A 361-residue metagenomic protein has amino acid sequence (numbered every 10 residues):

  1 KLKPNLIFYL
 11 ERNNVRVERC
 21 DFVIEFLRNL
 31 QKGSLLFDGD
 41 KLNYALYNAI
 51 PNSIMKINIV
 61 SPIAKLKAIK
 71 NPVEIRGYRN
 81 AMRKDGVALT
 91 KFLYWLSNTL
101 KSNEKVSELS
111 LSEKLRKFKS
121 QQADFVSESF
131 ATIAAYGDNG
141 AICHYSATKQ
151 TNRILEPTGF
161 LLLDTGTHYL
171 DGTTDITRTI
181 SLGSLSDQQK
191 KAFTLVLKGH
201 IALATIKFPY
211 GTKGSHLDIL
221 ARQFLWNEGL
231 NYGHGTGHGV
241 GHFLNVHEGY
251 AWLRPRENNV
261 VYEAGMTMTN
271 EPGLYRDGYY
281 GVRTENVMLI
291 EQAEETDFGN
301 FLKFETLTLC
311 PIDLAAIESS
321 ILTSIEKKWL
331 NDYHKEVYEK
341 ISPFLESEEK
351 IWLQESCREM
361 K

Functional and structural regions predicted by a protein language model:
K1-K361: Active-site neighborhoods and metal-handling regions in enzymes and metal-associated proteins
